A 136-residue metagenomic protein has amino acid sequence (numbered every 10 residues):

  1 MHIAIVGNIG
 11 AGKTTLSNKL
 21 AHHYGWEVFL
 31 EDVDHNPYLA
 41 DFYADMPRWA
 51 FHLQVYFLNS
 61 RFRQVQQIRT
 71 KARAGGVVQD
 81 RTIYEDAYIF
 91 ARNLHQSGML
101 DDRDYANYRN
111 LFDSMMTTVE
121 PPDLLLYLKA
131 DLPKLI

Functional and structural regions predicted by a protein language model:
M1-H2: Pre-Walker A (Motif I) flank of P-loop NTPase domains
I5: Hydrophobic anchor at the beta1->P-loop junction of P-loop NTPases
N8: P-loop (Walker A) phosphate-binding loop of NTP-binding proteins
K13: Conserved lysine of the Walker
L16-S17, A21: Post-Walker A alpha-helix
H22-S60: Conserved substrate/cofactor phosphate-moiety recognition/catalytic segment in nucleotide-dependent phosphotransferases
A50, V55, F62, D102-Y105 (+1 more regions): Amphipathic alpha-helical transducer elements in NTP-driven molecular machines
R69-A72, G76-I136: ATP-dependent NMP and nucleoside kinases share a basic, alpha-helical "lid"
